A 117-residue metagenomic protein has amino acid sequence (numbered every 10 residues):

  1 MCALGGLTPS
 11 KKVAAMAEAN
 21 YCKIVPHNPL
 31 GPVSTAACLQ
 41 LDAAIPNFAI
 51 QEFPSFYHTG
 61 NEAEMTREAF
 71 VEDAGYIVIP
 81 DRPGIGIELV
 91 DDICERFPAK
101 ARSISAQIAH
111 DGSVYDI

Functional and structural regions predicted by a protein language model:
M1-G84, E88: Shared catalytic-loop signature of beta/alpha-barrel
I85-I117: Extended hydrophobic packing segments that form well-structured cores
